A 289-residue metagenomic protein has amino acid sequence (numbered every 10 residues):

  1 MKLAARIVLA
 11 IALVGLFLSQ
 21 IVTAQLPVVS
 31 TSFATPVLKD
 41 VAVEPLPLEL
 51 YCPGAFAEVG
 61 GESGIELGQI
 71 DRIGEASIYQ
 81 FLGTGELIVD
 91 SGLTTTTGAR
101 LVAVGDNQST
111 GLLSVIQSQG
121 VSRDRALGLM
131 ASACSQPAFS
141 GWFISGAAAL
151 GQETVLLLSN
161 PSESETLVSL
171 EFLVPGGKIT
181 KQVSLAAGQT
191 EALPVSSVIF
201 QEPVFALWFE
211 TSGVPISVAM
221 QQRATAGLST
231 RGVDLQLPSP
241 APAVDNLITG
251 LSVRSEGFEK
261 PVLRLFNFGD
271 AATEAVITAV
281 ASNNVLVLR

Functional and structural regions predicted by a protein language model:
K2-G64, V115-S159, I216-F268: Conserved functional hotspot residues at active sites or interaction interfaces
F56-G98: Extracytoplasmic/periplasmic/luminal assembly and interaction segments in envelope/secretory/respiratory proteins
S63, G74-S77, T154, S164-S169 (+4 more regions): Short beta-strand/loop motifs in extracellular/secreted proteins, especially within beta-sandwich accessory domains
Q80-R100, P175-A206, S282-R289: Intrinsically disordered, low-complexity Pro/Gly/Ser/Thr-rich segments with frequent PxxP/GP/PP motifs and embedded
E86-G98, A192, L235-L237, L247-T249 (+2 more regions): Helix-biased "structured C-terminal domain" signature
G98-S118, P203-G213: Short, aromatic- and glycine-rich surface loops/edge beta-strands on solvent-exposed regions
V155-I179, L265-L286: Short acidic, flexible loop segments centered on an aromatic residue
Q182, P194-S197, Q201-P203, L207-W208 (+3 more regions): Short, surface-exposed polybasic-aromatic patches that bind anionic ligands, especially phosphate groups
